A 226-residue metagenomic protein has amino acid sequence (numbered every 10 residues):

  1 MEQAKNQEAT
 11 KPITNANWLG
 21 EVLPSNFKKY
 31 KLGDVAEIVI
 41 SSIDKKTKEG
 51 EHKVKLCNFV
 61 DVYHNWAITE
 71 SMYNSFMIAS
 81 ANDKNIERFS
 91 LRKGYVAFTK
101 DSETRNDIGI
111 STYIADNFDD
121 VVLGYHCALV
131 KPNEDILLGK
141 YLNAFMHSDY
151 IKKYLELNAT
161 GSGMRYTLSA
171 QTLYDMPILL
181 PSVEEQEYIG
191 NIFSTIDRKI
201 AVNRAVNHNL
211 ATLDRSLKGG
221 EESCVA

Functional and structural regions predicted by a protein language model:
E2-I43, D175-A226: Non-catalytic DNA-recognition/assembly elements of restriction-modification systems
A16-N17, K29-E49, V60-A97: Sequence-specific dsDNA recognition surfaces
S25, D120-A128, T160-G190: A short glycine-rich beta-alpha junction/loop motif
G33, E37, K55-N58, A128 (+4 more regions): Generic alpha-helical structural context detector
E51-K53: Membrane-cytosol interface segments
N58-F59, A79-H147: A short beta-sheet element
W66-A67, L155, P177: Activation segment
K140-T172: Short, positively charged
